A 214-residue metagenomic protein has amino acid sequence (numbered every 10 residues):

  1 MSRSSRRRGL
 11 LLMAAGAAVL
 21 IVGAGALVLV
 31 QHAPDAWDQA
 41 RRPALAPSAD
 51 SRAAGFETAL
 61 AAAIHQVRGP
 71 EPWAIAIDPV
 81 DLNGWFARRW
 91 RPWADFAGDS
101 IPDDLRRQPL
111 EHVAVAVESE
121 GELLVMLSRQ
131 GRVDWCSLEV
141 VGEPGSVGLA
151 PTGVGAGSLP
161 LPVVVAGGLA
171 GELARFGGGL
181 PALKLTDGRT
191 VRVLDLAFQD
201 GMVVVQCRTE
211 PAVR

Functional and structural regions predicted by a protein language model:
S2-R214: Extracellular/lumenal and peripheral-membrane lipid-interaction modules
